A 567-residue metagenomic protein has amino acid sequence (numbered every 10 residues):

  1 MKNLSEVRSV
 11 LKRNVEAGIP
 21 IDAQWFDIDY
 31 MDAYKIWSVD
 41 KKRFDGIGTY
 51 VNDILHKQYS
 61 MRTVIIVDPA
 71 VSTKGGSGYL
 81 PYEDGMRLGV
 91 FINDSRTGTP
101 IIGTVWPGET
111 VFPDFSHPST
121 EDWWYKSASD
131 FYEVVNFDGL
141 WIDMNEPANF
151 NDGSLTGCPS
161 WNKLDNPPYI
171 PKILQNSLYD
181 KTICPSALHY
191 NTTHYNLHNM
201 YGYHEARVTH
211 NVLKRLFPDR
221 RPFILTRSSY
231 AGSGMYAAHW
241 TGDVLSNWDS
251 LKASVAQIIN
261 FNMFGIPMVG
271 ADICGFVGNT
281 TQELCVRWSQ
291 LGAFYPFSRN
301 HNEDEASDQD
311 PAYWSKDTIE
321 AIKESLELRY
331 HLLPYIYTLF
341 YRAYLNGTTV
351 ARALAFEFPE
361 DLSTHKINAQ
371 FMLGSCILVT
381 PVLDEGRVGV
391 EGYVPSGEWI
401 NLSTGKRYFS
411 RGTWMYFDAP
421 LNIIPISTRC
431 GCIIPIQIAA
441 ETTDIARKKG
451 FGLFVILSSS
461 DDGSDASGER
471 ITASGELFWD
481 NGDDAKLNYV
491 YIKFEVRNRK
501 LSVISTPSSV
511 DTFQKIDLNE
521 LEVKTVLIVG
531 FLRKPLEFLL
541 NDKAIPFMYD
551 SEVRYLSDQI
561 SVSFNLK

Functional and structural regions predicted by a protein language model:
M1-R429: Catalytic-domain carbohydrate-binding cleft regions of carbohydrate-active enzymes
Q24, D29, T182, A312 (+9 more regions): Intrinsic disorder/low-complexity detector
W25, V90, N136, P222 (+9 more regions): Intrinsic disorder/low-structure terminal segments
P81, D94, S315, P359-D361 (+4 more regions): Serine/threonine-rich low-complexity intrinsically disordered regions
L213, I423-K543, S557, L566: Accessory, solvent-exposed terminal regions and/or long lumenal/extracellular loops of proteins
T380, L402, I504-T506, S563: Beta-strand residues in well-ordered beta-sheet regions across diverse protein folds
L402-L421, E537-L566: Solvent-exposed beta-strand/loop surfaces of large extracellular or lumenal domains
